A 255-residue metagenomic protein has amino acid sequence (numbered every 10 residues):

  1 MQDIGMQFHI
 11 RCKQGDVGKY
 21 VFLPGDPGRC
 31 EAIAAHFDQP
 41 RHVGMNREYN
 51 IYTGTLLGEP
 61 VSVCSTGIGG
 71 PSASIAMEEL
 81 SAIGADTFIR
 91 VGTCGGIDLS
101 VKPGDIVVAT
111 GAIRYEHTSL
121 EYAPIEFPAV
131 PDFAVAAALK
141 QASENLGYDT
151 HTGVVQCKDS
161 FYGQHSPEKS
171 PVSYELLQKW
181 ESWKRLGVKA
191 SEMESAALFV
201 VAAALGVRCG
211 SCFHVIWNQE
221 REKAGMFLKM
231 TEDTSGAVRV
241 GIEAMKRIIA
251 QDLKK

Functional and structural regions predicted by a protein language model:
M1-A138: Metabolite-binding pocket within alpha/beta catalytic cores that recognizes anionic/polar moieties
P27, G95, Q156-Y162, A197 (+2 more regions): Glycine-rich beta-alpha junction loops
P40-G44, G147-V154, A250-K255: Flexible, glycine/charged-enriched surface loops at secondary-structure junctions
D86-T87, K189, R208: Short acidic/polar active-site loop segments enriched in Thr and Asp
A129-G187: Active-site rim beta-loop-alpha module in soluble metabolic enzymes
A138-L146, V201, V240-Q251: Generic non-transmembrane alpha-helical segments
A196-M230: Zn-dependent metallopeptidase/amidohydrolase metal-coordination segment
Q219-K255: His/Asp/Glu-rich mid-to-C-terminal helical/loop segments that flank catalytic regions of hydrolases
